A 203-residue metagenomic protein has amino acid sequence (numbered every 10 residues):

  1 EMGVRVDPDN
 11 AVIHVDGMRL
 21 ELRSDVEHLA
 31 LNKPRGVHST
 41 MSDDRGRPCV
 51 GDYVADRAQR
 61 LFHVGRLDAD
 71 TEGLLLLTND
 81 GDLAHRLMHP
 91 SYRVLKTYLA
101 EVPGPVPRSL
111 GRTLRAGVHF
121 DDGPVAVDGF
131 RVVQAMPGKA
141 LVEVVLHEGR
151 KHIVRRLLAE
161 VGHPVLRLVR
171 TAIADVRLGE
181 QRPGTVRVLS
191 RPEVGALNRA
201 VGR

Functional and structural regions predicted by a protein language model:
E1-R203: Basic, flexible Lys/Arg- and Gly-enriched helix-loop patches that mediate nucleic-acid binding at interfaces with rRNA
